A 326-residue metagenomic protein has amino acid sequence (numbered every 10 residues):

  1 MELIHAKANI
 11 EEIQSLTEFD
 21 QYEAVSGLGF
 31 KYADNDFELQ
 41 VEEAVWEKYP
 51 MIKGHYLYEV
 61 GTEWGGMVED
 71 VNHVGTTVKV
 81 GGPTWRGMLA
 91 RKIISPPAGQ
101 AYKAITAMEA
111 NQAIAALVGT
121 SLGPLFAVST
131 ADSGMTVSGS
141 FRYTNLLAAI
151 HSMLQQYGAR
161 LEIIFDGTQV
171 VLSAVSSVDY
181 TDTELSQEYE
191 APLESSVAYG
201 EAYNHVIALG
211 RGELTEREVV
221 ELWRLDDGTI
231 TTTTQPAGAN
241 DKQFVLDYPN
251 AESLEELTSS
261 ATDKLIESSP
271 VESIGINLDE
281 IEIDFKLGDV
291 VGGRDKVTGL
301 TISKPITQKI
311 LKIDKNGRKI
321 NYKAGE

Functional and structural regions predicted by a protein language model:
M1-D20: Polar/acidic, low-complexity leader/linker segments enriched in S/T/G and N/D
M1-I4, V178-N316: Acidic, small/polar-enriched beta strand-loop surface segments
L28-A44, T77-G87, A208, S268-D279 (+2 more regions): Oligomerization/assembly interface segments of phage tail-like spikes and tubes
F30, L39, G82, P97-L125 (+3 more regions): Amphipathic, non-transmembrane alpha-helical segments in extracytoplasmic/periplasmic proteins
A44-L125: Surface-exposed cap/loop segments at beta↔alpha junctions
Y49-L57, Y143, E188, G288: Glycine-centered loop/turn motifs
Y56-G82, G292-K323: Short beta-strand and beta-hairpin "edge-sheet" elements
N72-K79, T84-L89, A127-Y203, I207: Short beta-strand-centered interaction patches in the first periplasmic/extracellular domains of large envelope
